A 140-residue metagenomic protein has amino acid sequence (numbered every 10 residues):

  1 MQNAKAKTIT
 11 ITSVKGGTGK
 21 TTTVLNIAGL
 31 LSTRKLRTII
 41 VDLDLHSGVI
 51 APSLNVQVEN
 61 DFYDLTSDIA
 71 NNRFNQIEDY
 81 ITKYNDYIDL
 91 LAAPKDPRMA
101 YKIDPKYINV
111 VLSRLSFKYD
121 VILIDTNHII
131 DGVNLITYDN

Functional and structural regions predicted by a protein language model:
K5-H46: Walker A/P-loop phosphate-binding motif and the immediately C-terminal alpha-helix
A6-I9, T22-L25, G48, Y63 (+2 more regions): Alpha-helical membrane and juxtamembrane elements of multi-pass inner-membrane transport and channel proteins
K20, V49, K118-Y119: Short N-terminal binding/cap micro-motifs at the start of the first secondary-structure element
L31-L90: Phosphate-binding loop that captures ATP/GTP phosphates
N71-L135: Cytosolic-facing regulatory segments adjacent to core modules
